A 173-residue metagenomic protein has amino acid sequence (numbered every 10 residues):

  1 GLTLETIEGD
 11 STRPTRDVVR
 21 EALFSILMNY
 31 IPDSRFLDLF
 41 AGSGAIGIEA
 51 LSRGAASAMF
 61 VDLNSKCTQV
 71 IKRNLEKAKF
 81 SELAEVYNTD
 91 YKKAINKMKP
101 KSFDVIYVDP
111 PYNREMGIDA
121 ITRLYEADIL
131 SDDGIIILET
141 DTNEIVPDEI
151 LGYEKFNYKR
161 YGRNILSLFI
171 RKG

Functional and structural regions predicted by a protein language model:
G1-G173: Class I S-adenosyl-L-methionine-dependent methyltransferase catalytic core
